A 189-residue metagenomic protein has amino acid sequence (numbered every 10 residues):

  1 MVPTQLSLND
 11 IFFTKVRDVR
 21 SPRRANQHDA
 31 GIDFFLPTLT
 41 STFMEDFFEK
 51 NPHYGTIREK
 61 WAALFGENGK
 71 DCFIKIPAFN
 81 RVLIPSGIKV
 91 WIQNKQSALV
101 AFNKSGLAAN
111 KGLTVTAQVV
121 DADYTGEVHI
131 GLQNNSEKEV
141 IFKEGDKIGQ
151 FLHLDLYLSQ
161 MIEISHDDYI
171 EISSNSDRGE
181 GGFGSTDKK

Functional and structural regions predicted by a protein language model:
M1-K189: DUTPase catalytic domain/fold
